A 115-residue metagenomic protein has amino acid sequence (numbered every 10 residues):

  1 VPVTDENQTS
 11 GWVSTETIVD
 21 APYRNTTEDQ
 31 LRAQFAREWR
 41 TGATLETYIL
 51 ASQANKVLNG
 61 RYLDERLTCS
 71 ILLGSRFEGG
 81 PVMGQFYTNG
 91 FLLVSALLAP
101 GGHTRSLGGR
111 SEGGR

Functional and structural regions predicted by a protein language model:
V1-T41, L45-R115: A binding-site-centric feature that preferentially detects glycan-recognition modules on secreted/surface proteins
